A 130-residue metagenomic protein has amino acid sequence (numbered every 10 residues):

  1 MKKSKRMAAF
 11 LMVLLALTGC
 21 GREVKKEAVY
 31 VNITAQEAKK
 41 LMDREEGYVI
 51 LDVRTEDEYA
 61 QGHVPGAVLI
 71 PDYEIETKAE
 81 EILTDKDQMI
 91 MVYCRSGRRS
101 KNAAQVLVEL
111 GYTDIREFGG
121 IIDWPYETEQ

Functional and structural regions predicted by a protein language model:
K2-A8, T18-Q36, L41, D57-M89 (+1 more regions): Rhodanese-like catalytic fold shared by cysteine-dependent sulfurtransferases and DSP/PTP-type phosphatases
L11-V13: Charged, compositionally biased N-terminal leader segments and the immediate start of the first structured element
V49-D52: Structural scaffold elements adjacent to functional motifs in cytosolic proteins
